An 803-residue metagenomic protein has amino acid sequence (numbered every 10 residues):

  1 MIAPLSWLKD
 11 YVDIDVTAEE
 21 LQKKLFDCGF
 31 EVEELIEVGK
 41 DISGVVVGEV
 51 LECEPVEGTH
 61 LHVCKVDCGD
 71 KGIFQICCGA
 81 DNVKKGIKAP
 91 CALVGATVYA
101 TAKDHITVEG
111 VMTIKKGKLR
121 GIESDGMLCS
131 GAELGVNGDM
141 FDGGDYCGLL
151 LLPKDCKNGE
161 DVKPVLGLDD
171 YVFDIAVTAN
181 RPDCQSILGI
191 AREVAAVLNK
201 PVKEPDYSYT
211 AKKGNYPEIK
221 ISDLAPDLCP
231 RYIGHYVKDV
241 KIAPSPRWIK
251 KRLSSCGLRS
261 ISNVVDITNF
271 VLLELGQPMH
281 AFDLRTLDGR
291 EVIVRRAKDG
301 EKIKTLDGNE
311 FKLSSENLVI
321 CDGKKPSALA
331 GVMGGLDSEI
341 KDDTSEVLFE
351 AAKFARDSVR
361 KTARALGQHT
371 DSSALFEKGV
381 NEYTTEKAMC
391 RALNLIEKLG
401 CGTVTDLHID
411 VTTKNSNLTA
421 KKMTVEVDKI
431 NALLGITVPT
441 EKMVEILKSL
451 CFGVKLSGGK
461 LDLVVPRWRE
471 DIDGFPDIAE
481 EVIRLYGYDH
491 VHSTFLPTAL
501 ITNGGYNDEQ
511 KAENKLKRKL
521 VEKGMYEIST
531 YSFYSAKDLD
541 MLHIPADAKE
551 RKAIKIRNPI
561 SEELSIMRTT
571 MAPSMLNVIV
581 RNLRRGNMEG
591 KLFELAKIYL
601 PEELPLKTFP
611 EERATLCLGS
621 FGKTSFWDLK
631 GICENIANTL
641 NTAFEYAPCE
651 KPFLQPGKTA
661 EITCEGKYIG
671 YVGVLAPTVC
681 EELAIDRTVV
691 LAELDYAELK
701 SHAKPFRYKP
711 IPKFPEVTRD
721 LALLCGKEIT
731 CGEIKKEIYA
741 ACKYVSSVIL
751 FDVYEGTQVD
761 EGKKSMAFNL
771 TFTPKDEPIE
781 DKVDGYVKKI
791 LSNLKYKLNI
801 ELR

Functional and structural regions predicted by a protein language model:
M1-A211, L348, G367, D371 (+4 more regions): Phosphate-backbone binding interfaces of nucleic-acid-interacting proteins
I2, E20-K23, K448-F452, D471 (+4 more regions): A carboxyl-terminal module marker
I2-L8, D169-T178, P230-K238, D371-G379 (+9 more regions): Short, hydrophobic beta-strand segments
L5, P55, L198, V202-E301: Glycine/proline-enriched, intrinsically flexible loops and inter-domain linkers
V47-C77, K251, T268-D337: Conserved mixed alpha/beta core segments that line enzyme active sites in large multi-domain catalysts
R120-C129, E133-G135, D145-G148, K163 (+5 more regions): Mobile "lid/hinge" segments at catalytic clefts and subdomain interfaces of large enzymes
G189, M423-M588, R719, T771-R803: Extended, well-folded interaction surfaces typified by the phenylalanyl-tRNA synthetase beta subunit core
V194, L198-D223, G400-I430: Terminal amphipathic helices with adjacent charged low-complexity linkers/tails
